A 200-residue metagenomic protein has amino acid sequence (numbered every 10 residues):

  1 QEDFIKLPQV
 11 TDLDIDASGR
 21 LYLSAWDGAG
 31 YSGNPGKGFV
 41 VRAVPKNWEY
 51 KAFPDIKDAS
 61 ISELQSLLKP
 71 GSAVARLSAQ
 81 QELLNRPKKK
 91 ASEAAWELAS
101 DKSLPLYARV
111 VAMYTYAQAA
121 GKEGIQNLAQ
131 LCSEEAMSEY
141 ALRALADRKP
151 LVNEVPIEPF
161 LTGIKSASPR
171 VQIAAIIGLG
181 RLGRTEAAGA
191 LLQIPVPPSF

Functional and structural regions predicted by a protein language model:
Q1-G36, T162-F200: Repeat-solenoid scaffold signature
Q1-S66, V74, S78, E82-N85: Beta-propeller domains with acidic blade repeats across secreted/periplasmic ectodomains and cytosolic WD/CNH propellers
D3, E63, L67, N127 (+1 more regions): Conserved beta-strand positions that form and line the central face of beta-propeller blades
K6-P8, A17, A25-G28, V44 (+9 more regions): Active-site proximal loops enriched in glycine and acidic residues that flank catalytic Cys/His/Asp and coordinate
K51-D55, A73-K88, Y107-G121, Q126-Q130 (+4 more regions): Structural detector for internal amphipathic alpha-helices that build alpha-solenoid repeat scaffolds
G71-S72, S103-P105, S133-M137, A167-S168 (+1 more regions): Short inter-helical turns and helix N-cap capping residues of alpha-solenoid HEAT/ARM repeat scaffolds
K90-L98: Short, charge-rich amphipathic alpha-helical segments embedded in non-transmembrane helical bundles/solenoids
